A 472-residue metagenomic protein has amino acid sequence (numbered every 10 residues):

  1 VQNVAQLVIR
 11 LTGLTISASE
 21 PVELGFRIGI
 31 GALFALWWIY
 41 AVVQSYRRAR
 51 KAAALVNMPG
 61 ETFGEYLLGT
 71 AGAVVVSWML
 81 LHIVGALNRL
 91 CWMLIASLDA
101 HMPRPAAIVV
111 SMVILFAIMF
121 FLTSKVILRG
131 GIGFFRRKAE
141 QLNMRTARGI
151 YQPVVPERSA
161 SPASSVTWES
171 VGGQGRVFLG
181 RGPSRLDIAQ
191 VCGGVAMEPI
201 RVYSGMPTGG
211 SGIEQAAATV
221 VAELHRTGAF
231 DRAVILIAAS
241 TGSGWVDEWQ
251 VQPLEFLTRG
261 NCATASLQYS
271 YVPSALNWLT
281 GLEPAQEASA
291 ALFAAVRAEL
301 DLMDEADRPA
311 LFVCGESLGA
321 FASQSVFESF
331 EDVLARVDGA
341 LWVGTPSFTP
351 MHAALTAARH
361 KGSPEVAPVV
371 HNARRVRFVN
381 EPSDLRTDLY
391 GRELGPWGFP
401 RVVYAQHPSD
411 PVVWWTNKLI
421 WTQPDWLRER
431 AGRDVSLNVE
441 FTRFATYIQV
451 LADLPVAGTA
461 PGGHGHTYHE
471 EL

Functional and structural regions predicted by a protein language model:
V1-R308, S329-L472: C-terminal His-loop and adjacent cap/lid subdomain of alpha/beta-hydrolase
V313-A320: Gly/Ala-rich beta-loop-alpha elbow adjacent to hydrolase catalytic centers
